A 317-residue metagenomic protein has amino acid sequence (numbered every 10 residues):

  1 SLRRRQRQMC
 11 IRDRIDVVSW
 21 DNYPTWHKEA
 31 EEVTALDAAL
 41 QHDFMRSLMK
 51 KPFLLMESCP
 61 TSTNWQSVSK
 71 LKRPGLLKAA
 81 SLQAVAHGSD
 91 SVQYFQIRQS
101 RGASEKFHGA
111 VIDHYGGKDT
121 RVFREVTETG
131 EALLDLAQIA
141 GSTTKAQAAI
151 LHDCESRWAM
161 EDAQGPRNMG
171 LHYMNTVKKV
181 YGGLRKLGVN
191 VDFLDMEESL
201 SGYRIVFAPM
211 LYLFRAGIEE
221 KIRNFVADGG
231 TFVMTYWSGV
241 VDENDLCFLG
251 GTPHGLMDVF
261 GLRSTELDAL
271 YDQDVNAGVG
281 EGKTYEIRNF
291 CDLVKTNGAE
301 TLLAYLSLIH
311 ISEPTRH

Functional and structural regions predicted by a protein language model:
L2-I11, I309-H317: Single conserved hydrophobic/aromatic residue that forms the stacking wall/gate of nucleotide- or nucleobase-binding
Q6, R12-Q66, A80, D113 (+1 more regions): Glycoside hydrolase catalytic-domain groove-lining segments
R14, D37-M45, L76-A80, V122 (+4 more regions): A general structural detector for well-ordered alpha-helical segments in enzyme core domains, enriched
N22, L55-T120, K145-R167, W237 (+2 more regions): Aromatic/acidic polysaccharide-binding cleft in carbohydrate-active enzymes
D119, R124-R204: Aromatic-Pro/Gly-enriched surface loop or interdomain linker that acts as a lid/target-recognition segment
P209-R316: A conserved amphipathic helix/loop scaffold that creates a polar/acidic microenvironment used either to coordinate
